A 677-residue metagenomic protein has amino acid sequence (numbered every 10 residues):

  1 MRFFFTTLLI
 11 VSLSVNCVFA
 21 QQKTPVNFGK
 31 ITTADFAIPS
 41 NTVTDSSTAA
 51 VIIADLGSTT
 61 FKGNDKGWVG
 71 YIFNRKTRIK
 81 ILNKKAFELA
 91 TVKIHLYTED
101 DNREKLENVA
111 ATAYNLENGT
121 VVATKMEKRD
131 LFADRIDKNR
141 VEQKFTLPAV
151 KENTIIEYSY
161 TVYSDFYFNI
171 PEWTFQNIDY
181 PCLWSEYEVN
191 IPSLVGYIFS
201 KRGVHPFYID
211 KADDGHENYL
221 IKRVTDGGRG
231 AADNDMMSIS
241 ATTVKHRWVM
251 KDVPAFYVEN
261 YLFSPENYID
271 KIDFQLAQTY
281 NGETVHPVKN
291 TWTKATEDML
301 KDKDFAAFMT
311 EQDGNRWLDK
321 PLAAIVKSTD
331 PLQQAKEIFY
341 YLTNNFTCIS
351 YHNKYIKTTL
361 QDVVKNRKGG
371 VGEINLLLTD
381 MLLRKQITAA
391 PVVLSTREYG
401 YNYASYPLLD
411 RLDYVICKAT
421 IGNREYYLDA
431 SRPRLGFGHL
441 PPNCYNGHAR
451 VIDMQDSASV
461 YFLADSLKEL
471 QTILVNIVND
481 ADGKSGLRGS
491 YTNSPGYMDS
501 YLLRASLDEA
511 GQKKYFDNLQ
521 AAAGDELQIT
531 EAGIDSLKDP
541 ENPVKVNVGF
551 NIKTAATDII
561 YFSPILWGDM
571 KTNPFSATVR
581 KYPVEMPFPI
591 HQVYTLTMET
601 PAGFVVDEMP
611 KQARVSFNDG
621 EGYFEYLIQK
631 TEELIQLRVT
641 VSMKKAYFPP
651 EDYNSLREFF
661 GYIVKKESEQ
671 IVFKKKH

Functional and structural regions predicted by a protein language model:
M1-V26: Bacterial Sec-dependent N-terminal signal peptides
Q21-N290, K294, E373-T379, L383 (+3 more regions): Beta-strand-rich, non-transmembrane domain signature
L89-K93, P171-E172, K201-G203, F308-K320 (+6 more regions): Short coil/turn segments at secondary-structure boundaries
P148, D330-Q334, V363-I374, L409: Secondary-structure capping and boundary motifs in well-ordered enzyme cores
S164, L342-F346, I663-E667: Sec/Tat-exported extracytoplasmic proteins
T291-N366: Secondary-structure boundary elements
L322-S328, I473-L474, K581-M586, V606: Extended, non-catalytic structural segments that build the interaction scaffolds of large macromolecular assemblies
F516-H677: A carboxyl-terminal module marker
